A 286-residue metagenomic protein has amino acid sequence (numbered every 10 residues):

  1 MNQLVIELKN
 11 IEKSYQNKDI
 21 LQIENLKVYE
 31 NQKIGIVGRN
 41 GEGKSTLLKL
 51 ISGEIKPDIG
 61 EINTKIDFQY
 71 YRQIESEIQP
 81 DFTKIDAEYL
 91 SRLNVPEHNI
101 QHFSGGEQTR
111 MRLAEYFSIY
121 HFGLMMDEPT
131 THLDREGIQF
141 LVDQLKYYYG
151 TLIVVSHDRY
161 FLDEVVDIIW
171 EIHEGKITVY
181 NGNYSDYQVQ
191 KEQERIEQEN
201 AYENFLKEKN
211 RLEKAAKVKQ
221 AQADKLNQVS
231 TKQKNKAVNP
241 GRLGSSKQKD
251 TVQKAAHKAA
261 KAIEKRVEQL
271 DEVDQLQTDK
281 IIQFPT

Functional and structural regions predicted by a protein language model:
M1-Y15, Q193-T286: Coupling and communication elements adjacent to P-loop NTPase active sites across diverse families
M1-Y202, T286: ABC ATP-binding cassette signature C-motif
